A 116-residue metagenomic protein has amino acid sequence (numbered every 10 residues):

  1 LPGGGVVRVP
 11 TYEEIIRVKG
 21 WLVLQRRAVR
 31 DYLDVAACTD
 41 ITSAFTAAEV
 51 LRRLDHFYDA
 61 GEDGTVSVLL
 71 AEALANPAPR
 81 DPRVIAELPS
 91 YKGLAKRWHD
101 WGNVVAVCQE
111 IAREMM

Functional and structural regions predicted by a protein language model:
L1-M116: Compositionally biased terminal segments of proteins
